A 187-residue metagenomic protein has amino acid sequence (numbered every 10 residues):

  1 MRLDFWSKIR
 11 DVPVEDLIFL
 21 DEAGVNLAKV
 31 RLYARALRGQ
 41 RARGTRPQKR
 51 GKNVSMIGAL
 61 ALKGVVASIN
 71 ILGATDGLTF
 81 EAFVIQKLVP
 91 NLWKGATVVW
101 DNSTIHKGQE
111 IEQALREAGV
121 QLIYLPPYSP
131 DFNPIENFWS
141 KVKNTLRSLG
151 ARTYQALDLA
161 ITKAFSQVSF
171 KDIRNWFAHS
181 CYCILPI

Functional and structural regions predicted by a protein language model:
M1-I85, C181-Y182: Extended, low-complexity cationic-aromatic segments
V14-L17, I135-I187: C-terminal anion-handling pockets and recognition modules
D16, A96-T97, Q121: The start of beta-strands in P-loop NTPase/AAA+ ATPase cores
F19-D21, G58, V84, D101 (+6 more regions): Mobile genetic element proteins and their domesticated derivatives, centered on retroelements and DNA transposons
N26-A28, H106-G108, D131-P134, L185: Short catalytic/ligand-binding loop motif for oxyanion handling, primarily in non-cytosolic enzymes, centered on
K29-T45, E110-P126, T145: A short alpha/beta connector and helix-capping loop motif
T79-T97: Short, basic/hydrophobic alpha-helical segments
W100-N102, Q109, I123-R147, Q155: RNase H-like two-metal-ion nuclease catalytic core shared by retroviral integrases and related mobile-element nucleases
